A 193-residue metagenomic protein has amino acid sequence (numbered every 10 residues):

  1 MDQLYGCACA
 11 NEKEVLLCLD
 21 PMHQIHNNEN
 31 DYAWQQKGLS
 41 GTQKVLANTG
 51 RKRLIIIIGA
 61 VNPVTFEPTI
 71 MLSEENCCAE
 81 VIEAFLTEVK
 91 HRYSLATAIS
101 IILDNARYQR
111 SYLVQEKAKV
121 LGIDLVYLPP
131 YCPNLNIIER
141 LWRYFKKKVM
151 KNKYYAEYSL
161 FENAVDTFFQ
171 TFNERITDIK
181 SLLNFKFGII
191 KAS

Functional and structural regions predicted by a protein language model:
M1-T87, K186-A192: Extended, low-complexity cationic-aromatic segments
A10-N11, R51, R92-L95, V120 (+1 more regions): Alpha-helix C-cap/termination motif
E12-L16, E139-S193: C-terminal anion-handling pockets and recognition modules
N28-Y32, L113-Q115, I138-R140: Short aromatic-enriched loop/helix-cap "lid" or pocket-rim segments at secondary-structure transitions that line
W34-Q36, K119-V120, R143-F145: Short, hinge-like loop/turn segments at secondary-structure boundaries
S40-T49, V120-I137, Y154: RNase H-like polynucleotidyl transferase catalytic core
V81-L125: RNase H-like DDE/DDD metal-dependent nuclease/strand-transfer catalytic core used by mobile genetic elements
L103-N105, Y112, Y127-K148, S159-F161: RNase H-like two-metal-ion nuclease catalytic core shared by retroviral integrases and related mobile-element nucleases
